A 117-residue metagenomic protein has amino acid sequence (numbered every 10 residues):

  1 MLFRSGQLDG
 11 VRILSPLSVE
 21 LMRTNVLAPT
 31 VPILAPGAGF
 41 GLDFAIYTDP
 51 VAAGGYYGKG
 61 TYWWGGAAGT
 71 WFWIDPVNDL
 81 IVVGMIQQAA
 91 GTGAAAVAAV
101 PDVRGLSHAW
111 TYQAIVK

Functional and structural regions predicted by a protein language model:
M1-K117: Catalytic loop of the DD-peptidase/beta-lactamase superfamily, centered on the K-T-G motif and neighboring
